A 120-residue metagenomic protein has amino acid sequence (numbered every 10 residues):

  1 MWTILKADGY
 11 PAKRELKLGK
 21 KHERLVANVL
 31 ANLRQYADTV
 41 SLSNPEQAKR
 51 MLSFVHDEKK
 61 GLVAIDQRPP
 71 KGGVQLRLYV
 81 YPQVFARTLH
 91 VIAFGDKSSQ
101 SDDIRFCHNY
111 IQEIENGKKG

Functional and structural regions predicted by a protein language model:
M1-Q75, V84-T88, G95-G120: Basic, Lys/Arg-enriched alpha-helical interface segments
